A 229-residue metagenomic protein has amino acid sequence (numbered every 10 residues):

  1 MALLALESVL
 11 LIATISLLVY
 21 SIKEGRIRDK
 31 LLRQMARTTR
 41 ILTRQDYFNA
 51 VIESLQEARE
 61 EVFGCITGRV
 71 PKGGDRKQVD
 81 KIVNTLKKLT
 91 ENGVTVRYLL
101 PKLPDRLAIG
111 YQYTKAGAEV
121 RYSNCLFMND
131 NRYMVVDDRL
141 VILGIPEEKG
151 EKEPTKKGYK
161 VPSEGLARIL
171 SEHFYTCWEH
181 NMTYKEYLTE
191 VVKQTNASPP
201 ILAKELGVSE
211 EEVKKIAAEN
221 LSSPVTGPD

Functional and structural regions predicted by a protein language model:
M1-L10: Feature marks short, highly hydrophobic, charge-poor N-terminal signal-anchor/signal peptide-like helices that anchor
V9, I15-Y98: PLD-like (HKD) phosphodiesterase/transphosphatidyltransferase domain
G68-R76, L103-R106, G165-A167: Short acidic, S/G/P-rich loop/turn micro-motifs used as interaction or catalytic elements
L99-D105, L126-F127: Short beta-alpha junction loops
Y122-L170, F174: HKD (HxKxxxxD) catalytic microenvironment of the phospholipase D
Y187-A197, N220: Short, amphipathic alpha-helical "recognition" segments used to contact nucleic acids or chromatin
L202-A203: Short alpha-helical "recognition helix" segments of helix-turn-helix
K215-E219: Residues in the recognition helix of alpha-helical DNA-binding motifs
